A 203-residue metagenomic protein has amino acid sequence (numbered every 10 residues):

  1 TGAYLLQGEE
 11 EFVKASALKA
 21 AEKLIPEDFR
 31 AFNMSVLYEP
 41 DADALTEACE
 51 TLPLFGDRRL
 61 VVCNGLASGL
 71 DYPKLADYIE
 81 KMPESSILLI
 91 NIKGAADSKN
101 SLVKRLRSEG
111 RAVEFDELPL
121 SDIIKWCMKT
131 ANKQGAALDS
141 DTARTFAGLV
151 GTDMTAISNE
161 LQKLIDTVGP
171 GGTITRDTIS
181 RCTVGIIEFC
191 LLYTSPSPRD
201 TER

Functional and structural regions predicted by a protein language model:
T1-S195, R199, R203: Conserved beta/loop motifs at nucleotide-recognition and modification sites
